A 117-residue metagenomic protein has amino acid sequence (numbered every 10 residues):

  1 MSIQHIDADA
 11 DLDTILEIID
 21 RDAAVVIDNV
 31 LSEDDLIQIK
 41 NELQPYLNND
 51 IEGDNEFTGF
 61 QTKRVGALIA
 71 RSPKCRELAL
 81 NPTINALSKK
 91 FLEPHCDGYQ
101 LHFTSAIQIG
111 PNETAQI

Functional and structural regions predicted by a protein language model:
M1-R21, D28-I117: Non-heme Fe(II)-dependent double-stranded beta-helix
